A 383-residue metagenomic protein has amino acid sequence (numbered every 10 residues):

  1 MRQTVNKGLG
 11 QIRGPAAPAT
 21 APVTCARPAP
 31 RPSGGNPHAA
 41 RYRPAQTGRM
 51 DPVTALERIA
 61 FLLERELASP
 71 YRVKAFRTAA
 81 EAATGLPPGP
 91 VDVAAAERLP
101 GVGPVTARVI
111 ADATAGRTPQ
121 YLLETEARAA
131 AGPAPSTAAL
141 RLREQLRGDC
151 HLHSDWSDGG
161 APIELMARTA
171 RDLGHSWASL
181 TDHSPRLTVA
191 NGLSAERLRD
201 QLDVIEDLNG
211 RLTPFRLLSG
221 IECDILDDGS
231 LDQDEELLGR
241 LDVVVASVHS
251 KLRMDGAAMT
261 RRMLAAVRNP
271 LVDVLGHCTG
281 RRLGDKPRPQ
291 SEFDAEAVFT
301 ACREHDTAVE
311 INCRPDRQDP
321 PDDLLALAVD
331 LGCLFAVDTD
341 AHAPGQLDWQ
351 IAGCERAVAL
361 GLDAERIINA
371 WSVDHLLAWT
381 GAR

Functional and structural regions predicted by a protein language model:
M1-P15, P28: Extreme N-terminal basic, low-complexity initiation segments that serve as generic localization/processing leaders
P28, P32, R41-Y42, Q46-R49: Short, positively charged and aromatic/hydrophobic N-terminal segments
P44-T47, R108, P119, E126-L146 (+4 more regions): Charged catalytic cores and adjacent phosphate/nucleic-acid-binding surfaces used for phosphate/nucleic-acid chemistry
T47-A139: Long, highly charged, low-complexity intrinsically disordered interaction regions that mediate electrostatic DNA/RNA
L146-E164: Di-metal (Zn2+ and/or Mg2+/Mn2+) metal-binding site signature of metallo-dependent hydrolases with the MBL/beta-CASP
H151-H153, H183, H277, H342: Histidine-centered divalent metal-coordination motifs
